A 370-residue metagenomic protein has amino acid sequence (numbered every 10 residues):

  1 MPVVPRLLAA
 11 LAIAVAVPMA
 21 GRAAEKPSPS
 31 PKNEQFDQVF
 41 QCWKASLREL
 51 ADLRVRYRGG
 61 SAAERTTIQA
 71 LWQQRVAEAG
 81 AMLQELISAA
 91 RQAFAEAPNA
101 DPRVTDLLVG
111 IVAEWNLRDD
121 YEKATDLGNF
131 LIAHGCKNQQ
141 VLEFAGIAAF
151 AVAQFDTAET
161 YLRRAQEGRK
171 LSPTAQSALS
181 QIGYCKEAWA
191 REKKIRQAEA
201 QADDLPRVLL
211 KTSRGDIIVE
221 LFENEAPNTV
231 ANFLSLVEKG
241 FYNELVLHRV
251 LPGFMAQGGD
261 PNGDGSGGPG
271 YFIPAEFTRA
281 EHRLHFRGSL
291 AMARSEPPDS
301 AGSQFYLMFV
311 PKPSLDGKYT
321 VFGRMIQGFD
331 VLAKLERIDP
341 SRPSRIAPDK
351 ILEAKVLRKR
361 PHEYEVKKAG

Functional and structural regions predicted by a protein language model:
M1-A9: Bacterial N-terminal signal peptides that target proteins for export
L8-P18: Bacterial N-terminal signal peptides
A23-G370: Cyclophilin-like peptidyl-prolyl cis-trans isomerases
